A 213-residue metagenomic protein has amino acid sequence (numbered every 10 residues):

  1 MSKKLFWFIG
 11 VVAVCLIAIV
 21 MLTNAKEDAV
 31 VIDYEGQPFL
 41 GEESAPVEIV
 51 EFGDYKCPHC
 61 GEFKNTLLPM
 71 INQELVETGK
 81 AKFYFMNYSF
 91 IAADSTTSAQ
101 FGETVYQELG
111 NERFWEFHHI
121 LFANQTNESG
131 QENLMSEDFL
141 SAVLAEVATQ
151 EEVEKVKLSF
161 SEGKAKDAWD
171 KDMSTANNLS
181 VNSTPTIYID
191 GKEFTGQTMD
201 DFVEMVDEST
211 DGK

Functional and structural regions predicted by a protein language model:
M1-M21, F52-D54, L68, A142-K213: C-terminal cap of thioredoxin/glutaredoxin-like
I19-G36: Sec-dependent signal peptide cleavage junction
K26-E27, T126, D211: Generic structural signal for secondary-structure transition and capping sites
Y34-E35, L67-L68, N72, S174: Alpha-helical scaffolding within the catalytic cores of extracellular/periplasmic polymer-degrading hydrolases
Q37-F63: Short extracytoplasmic
F39, E77, F194: Short glycine/serine/threonine-biased micro-segments
E48-E51, K82-F85, T186-Y188: Soluble periplasmic/extracytoplasmic beta-strand elements of cell-envelope proteins
Y55-K56, G61-A145, L179-N182: Structural alpha/beta surface segment adjacent to cysteine/selenocysteine redox centers across thiol/disulfide enzymes
